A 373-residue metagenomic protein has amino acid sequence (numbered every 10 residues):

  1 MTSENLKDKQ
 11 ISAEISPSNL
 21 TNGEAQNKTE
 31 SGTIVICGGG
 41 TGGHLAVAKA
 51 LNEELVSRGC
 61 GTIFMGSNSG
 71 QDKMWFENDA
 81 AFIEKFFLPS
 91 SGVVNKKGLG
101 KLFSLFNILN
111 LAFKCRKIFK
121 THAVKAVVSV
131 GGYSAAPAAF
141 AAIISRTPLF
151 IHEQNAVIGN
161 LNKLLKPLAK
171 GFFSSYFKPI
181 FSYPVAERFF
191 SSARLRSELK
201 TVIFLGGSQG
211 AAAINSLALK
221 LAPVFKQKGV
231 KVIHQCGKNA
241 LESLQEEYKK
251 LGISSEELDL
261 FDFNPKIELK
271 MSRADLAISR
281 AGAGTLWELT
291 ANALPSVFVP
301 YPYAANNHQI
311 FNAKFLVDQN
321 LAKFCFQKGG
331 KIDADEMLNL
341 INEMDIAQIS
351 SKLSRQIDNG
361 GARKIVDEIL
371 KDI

Functional and structural regions predicted by a protein language model:
V35-G39, V56-F106, K238, F326-K328: Conserved nucleotide-sugar phosphate-binding/catalytic loop shared by glycosyltransferases and other
H44-L55: Short amphipathic alpha-helix
G61, F82-E84, I143-S191: Active-site-proximal region of nucleotide-activated glycan assembly enzymes, centered on histidine/acidic-rich loops
M65, G70-A80, E187, R194-L276 (+3 more regions): Donor-nucleotide binding loops and adjacent catalytic segments primarily of GT-B fold Leloir glycosyltransferases
K97-A126: An amphipathic, basic-hydrophobic alpha-helix
V124-A126, L269-L286, L294-P295: Acidic donor-binding loop of glycosyltransferase active sites
E343, D358-I373: C-terminal alpha-helical cap of glycosyltransferases
A347-N359: A short, well-ordered alpha-helix in the C-terminal region of glycosyltransferases
